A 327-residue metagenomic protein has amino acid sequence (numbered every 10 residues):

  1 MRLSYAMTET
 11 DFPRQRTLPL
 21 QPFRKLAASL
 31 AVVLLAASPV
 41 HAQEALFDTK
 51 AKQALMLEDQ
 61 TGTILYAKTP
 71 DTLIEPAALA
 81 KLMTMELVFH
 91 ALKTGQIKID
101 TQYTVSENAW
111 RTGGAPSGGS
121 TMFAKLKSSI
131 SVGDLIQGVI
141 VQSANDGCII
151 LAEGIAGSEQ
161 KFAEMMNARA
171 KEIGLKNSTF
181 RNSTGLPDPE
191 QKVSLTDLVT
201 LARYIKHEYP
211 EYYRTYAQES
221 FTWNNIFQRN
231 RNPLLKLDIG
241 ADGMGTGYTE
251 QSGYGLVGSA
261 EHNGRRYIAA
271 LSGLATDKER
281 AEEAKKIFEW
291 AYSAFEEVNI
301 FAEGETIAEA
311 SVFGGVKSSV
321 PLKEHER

Functional and structural regions predicted by a protein language model:
Y5-A28: Bacterial N-terminal signal peptides that target proteins for export
L18-Q21, A36, T84, L151: Juxtamembrane/membrane-water interface recognition
A27-A37: Bacterial N-terminal signal peptides
A36-A37, E75, K93, F295: Hydrophobic alpha-helical membrane context
A42-V199, R203-E208: Active-site-adjacent loops and short helices of periplasmic peptidoglycan-processing enzymes
L175-T179, P187-R327: Domain-terminus/edge residues, biased toward the C-terminal soluble/receptor-binding domains of extracytoplasmic
